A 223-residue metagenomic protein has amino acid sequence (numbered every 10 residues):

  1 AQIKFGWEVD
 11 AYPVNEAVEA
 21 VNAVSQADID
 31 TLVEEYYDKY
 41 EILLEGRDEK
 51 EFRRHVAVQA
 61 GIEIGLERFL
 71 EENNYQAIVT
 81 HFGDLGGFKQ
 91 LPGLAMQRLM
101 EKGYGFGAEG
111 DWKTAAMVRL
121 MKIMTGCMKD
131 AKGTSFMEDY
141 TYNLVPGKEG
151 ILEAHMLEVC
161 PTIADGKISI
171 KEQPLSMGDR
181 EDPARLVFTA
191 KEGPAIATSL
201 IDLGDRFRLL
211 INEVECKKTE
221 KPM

Functional and structural regions predicted by a protein language model:
Q2-G6, R47-R53, V58-M223: Anaerobic metallocofactor- and corrinoid-dependent redox/one-carbon enzyme cores, especially those from methanogenesis
Q2-L43: Glycine-rich phosphate/diphosphate-binding loop of Rossmann-like nucleotide-binding domains
